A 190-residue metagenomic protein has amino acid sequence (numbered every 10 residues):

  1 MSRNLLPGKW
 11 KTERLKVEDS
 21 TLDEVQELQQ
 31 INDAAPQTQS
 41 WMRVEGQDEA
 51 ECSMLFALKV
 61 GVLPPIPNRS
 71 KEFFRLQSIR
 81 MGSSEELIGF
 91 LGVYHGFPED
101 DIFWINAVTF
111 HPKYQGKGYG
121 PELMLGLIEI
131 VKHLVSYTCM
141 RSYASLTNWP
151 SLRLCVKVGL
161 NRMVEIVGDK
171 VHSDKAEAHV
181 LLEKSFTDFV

Functional and structural regions predicted by a protein language model:
M1-T12: Short acidic N-proximal helix/loop "leader" segments that mark the beginning of a domain or an inter-domain linker
W10, L15, D19-V25, Q30-N106 (+3 more regions): Acetyl-CoA-dependent GNAT
F74, A176-L182: Short hydrophobic/aromatic beta-strand or adjacent loop that forms the aromatic wall/cage of a ligand/substrate-binding
W104, W149-R162: Conserved N-terminal glycine/acidic-rich loop preference
F110, G116-I130, R153, K157: Conserved acetyl-CoA-binding loop-helix of GNAT-fold acetyltransferases
F110, S145-L146: Short amphipathic helical patch at the helix-1/turn junction of helix-turn-helix
H133-Y143: Conserved GNAT acetyl-CoA-binding A-motif
R141-Y143, G159-A178: Conserved catalytic-core motifs of GNAT/GCN5-like acyltransferases
